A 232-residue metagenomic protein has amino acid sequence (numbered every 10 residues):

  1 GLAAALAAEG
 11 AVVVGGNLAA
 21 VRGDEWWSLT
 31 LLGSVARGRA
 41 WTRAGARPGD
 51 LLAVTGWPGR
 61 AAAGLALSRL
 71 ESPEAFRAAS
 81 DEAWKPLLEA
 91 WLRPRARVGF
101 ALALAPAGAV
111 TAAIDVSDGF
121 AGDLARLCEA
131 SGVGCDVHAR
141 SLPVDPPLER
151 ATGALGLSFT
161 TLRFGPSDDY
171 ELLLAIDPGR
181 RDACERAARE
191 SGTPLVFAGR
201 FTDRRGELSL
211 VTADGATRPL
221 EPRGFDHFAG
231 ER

Functional and structural regions predicted by a protein language model:
G1, G33-V35, G64-L65, R69 (+2 more regions): Glycine-centered structural positions embedded in regular secondary structure
G1-V14, L18-W27, L31-L32, P106 (+1 more regions): Glycine-/charge-enriched secondary-structure boundary and capping motifs
W26, W41-A103: Short, acidic (Asp/Glu-rich) active-site segment that either coordinates a divalent metal cofactor
S34-V35, D81-L87, L155-G156: Glycine/charged-rich beta-loop-alpha catalytic/anionic-binding loops adjacent to active sites
A36-A40: Short alpha-helix capping/helix-loop boundary micro-motifs
